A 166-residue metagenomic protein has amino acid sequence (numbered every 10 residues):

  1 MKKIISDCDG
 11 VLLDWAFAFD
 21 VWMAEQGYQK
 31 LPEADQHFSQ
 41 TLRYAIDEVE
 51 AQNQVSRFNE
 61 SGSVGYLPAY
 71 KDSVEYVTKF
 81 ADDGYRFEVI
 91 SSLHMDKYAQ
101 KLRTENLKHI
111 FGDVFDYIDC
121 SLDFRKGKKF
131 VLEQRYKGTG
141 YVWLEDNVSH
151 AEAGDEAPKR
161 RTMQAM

Functional and structural regions predicted by a protein language model:
M1-K2, G84-R86, G138-Y141: Short coil/turn segments at beta-strand junctions that form active-site/ligand-binding loops
M1-N53: Active-site neighborhood of HAD-like aspartate-dependent phosphohydrolases
A24, T78-D82, D155-P158: Anion (oxyanion) recognition and catalysis
Y28, Y85, K159-R160: Short phosphate-binding/catalytic loops that engage adenosine nucleotides
Y44-E60, G84-F87: Short, basic/glycine-rich phosphate-binding loops at helix/coil junctions that contact nucleotide phosphates
V64-P68, S73-R103, L107: Substrate-recognition element of Asp-dependent hydrolases with the DxDx(T/V) motif
I90-V142, E152: Substrate-recognition "cap/lid" segment bordering the active-site pocket of phosphatases
G138-M166: Acidic, Mg2+-coordinating phosphoryl-transfer loop and its flanking beta/alpha structural elements, shared across
